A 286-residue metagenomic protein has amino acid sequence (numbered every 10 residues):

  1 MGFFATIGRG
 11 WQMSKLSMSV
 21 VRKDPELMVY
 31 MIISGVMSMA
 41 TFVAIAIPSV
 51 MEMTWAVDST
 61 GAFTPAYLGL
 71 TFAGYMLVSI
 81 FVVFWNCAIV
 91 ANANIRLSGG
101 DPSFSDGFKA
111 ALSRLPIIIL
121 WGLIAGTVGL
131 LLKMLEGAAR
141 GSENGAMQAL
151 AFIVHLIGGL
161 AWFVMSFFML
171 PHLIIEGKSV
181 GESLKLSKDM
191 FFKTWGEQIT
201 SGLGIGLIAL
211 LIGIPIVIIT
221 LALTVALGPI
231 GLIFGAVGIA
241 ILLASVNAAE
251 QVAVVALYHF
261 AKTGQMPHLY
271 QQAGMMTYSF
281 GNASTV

Functional and structural regions predicted by a protein language model:
M1-V286: Hydrophobic alpha-helical membrane segments
